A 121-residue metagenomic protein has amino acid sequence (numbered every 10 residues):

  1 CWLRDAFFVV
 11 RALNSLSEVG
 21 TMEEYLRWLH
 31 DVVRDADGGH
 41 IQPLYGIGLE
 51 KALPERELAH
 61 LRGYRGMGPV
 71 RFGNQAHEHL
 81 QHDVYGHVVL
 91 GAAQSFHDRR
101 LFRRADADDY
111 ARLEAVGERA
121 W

Functional and structural regions predicted by a protein language model:
C1-W121: Acidic, mature catalytic/reactive cores of soluble proteins
